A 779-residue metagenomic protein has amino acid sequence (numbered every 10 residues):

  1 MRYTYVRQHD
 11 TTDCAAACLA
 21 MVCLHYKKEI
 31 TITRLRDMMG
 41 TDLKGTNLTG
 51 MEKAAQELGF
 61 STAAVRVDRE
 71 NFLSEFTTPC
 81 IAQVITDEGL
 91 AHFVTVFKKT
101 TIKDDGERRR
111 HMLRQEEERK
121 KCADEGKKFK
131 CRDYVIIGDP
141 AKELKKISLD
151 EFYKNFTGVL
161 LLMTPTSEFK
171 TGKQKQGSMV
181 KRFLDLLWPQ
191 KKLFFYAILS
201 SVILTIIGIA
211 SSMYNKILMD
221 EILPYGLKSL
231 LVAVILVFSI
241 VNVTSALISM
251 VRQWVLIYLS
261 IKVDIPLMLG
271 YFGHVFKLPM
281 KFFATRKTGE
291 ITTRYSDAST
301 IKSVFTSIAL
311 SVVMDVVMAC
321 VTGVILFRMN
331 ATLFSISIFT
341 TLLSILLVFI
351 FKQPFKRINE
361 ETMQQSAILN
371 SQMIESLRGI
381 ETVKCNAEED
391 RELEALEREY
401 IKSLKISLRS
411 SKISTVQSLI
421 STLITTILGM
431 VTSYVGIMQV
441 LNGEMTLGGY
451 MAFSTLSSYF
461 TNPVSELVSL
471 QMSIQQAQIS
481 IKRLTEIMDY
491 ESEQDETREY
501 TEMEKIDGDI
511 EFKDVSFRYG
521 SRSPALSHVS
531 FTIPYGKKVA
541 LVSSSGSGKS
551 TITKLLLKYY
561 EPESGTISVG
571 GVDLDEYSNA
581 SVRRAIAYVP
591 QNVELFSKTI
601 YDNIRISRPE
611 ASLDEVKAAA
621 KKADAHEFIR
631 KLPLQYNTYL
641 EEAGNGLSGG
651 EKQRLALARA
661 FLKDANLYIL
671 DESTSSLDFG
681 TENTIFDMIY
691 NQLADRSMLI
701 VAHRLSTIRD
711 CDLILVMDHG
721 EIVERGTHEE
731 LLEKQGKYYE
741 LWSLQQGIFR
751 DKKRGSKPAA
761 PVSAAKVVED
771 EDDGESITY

Functional and structural regions predicted by a protein language model:
M1-A210, P224, K228-A233, R252 (+9 more regions): Membrane-integrated ABC transporters
E117, A123, M503-Y779: ABC-type nucleotide-binding domain
F194-I248, V255, F327-T332, G443-L447: Transmembrane helix-loop-helix hairpins at lipid-water interfaces of multipass membrane proteins, especially the type-1
I198, V202-M213, V243-M250, I301-V304 (+6 more regions): Hydrophobic alpha-helical transmembrane bundles that constitute the permease/transmembrane domains of multi-pass
N215-K216, L256, H274-V321, R378 (+2 more regions): Juxtamembrane loop-to-helix connectors within ABC transporter transmembrane domains
L236-S245, S249, S311-E361, V431-M445 (+2 more regions): Transmembrane helices of ABC transporter permease
G273-E290, E361-R409, I481, E499-T501 (+1 more regions): Loop segments that connect adjacent transmembrane helices in multi-pass transporters
Q365, L369, E381-E388, K412 (+1 more regions): Cytosolic ends of transmembrane helices, especially the final helix of ABC transmembrane type-1 domains
